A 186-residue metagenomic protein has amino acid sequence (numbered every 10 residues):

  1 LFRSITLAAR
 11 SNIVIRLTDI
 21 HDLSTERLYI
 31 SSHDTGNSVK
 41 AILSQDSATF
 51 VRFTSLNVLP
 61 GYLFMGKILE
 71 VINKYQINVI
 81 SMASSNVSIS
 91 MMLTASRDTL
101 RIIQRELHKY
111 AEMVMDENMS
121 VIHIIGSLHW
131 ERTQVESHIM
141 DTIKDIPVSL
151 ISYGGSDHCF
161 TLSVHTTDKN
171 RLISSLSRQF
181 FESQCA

Functional and structural regions predicted by a protein language model:
F2-A186: C-terminal catalytic "cap/lid" subdomain
